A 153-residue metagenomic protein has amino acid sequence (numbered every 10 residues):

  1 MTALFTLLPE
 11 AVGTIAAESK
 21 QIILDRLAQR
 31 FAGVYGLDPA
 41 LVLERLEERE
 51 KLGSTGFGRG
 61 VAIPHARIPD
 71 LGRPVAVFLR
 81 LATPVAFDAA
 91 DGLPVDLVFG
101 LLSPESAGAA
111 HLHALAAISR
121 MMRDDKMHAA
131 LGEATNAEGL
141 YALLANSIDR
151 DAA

Functional and structural regions predicted by a protein language model:
M1-A153: Cytosolic covalent-transfer regions centered on His/Cys nucleophiles that carry phosphoryl or persulfide groups
